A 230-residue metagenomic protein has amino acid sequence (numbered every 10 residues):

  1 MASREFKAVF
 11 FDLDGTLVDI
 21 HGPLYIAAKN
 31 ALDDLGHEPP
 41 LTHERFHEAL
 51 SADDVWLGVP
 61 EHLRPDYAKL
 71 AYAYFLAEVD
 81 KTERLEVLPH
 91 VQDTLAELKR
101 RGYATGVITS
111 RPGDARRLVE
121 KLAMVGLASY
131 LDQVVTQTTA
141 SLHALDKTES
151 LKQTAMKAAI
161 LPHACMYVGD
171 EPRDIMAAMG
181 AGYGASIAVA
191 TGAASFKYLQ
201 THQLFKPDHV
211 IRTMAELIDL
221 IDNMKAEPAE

Functional and structural regions predicted by a protein language model:
A2-R4, R101-Y103, A158-P162, M224: Glycine-rich phosphate-binding loop signature in dinucleotide/nucleotide-binding domains
R4-A96, R100-R101: N-terminal helical cap/lid subdomain that shapes the substrate entry/recognition surface in HAD-like hydrolases
T16, P23, G113, R173 (+1 more regions): Conserved Rossmann-like nucleotide-cofactor binding loop
T94-L122: Substrate-recognition element of Asp-dependent hydrolases with the DxDx(T/V) motif
A104-G106, Q133, M166, I187: A structural signal for isolated positions on well-ordered beta-strands in alpha/beta enzyme cores
G113-M166, M176, G180, F196: Substrate-recognition "cap/lid" segment bordering the active-site pocket of phosphatases
V168-H209: Acidic, Mg2+-coordinating phosphoryl-transfer loop and its flanking beta/alpha structural elements, shared across
D208-E216: Short acidic-hydrophobic, aromatic-tinged amphipathic segments that line or gate anion-handling sites
